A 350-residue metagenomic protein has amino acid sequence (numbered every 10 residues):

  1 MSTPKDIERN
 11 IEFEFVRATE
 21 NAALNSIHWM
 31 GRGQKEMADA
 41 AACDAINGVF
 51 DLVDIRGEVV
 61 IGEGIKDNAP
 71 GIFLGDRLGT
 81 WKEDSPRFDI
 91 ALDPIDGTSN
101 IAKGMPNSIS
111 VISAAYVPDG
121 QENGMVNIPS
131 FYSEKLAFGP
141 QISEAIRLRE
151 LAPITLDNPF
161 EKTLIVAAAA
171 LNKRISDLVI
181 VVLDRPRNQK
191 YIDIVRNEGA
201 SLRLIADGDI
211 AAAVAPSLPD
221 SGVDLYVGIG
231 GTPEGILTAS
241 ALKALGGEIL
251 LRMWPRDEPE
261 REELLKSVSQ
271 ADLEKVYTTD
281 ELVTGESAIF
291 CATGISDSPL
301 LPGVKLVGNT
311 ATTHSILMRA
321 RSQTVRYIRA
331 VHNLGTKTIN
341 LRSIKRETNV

Functional and structural regions predicted by a protein language model:
M1-A22: N-terminal hydrophobic or amphipathic helices/low-complexity stretches enriched in small/hydrophobic/Pro/Gly
S2-P4, I11, A215-V350: Oxyanion/phosphate-interacting regions
R17, S26-A38, A42-G48, L52-I55 (+3 more regions): Alpha/propeptide regions of enzymes that mature by internal proteolysis
D39-G120: Flexible, acidic active-site loops/lids enriched in D/E/S/T/G that coordinate Mg2+ and/or position polar
K66-N68, R187, A206-A213: Short acidic loop-to-helix transition motifs that present clustered carboxylates
D84-I95, S99-K135, G139, L171 (+2 more regions): Active-site-adjacent structural elements in enzyme catalytic cores
P94-K103, S108-S110, Q189, I210-V214 (+2 more regions): Short glycine/serine/threonine-rich phosphate/pyrophosphate-binding segments that cradle anionic phosphate groups
V117-L204, S298-K305, T310-I344, T348: Acidic beta-strand-loop-alpha-helix segment within the catalytic core of divalent metal-dependent phosphate-processing
